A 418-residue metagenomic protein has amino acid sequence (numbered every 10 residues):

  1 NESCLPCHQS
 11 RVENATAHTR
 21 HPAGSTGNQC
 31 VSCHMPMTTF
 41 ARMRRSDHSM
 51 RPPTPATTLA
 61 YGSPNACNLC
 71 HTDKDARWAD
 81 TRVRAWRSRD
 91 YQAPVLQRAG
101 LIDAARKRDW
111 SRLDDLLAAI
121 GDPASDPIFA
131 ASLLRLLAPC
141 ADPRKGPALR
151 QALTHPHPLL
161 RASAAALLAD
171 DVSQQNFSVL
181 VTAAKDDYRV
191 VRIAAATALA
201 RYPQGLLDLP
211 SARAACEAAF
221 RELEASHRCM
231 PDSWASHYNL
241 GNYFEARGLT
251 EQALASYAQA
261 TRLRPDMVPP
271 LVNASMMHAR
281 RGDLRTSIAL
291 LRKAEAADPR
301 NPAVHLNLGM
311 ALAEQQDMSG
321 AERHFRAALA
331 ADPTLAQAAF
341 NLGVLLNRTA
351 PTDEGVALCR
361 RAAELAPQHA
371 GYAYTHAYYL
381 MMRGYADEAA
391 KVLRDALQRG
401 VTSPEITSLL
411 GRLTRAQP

Functional and structural regions predicted by a protein language model:
N1-R89, A119-I128, S132, P139 (+3 more regions): Inter-heme linker and motif-flanking segments adjacent to c-type heme-binding CXXCH motifs in c-type cytochromes
W110-I120, D142-T154, V172-A184, G205-E224 (+1 more regions): Amphipathic alpha-helical scaffolding segments comprising HEAT/armadillo-like alpha-solenoid repeats
D122-S125, L153-L159, A184-V190, C229-P231: Short coil turns that connect the paired helices of HEAT/ARM alpha-solenoid repeats
P127, P158-R161, R189, W234-A235 (+6 more regions): Helix-start (N-cap) detector for alpha-helical repeat units in TPR-like alpha-solenoids, especially tetratricopeptide
C140, H155-P156, D171, D186-D187 (+6 more regions): Structural marker of alpha-solenoid helical repeat scaffolds
P143-R144, Q174-F177, A212-E224, R247-Q259 (+5 more regions): Structural signature of tandem alpha-helical TPR/SEL1-like repeats, specifically the intra-repeat loop/turn
